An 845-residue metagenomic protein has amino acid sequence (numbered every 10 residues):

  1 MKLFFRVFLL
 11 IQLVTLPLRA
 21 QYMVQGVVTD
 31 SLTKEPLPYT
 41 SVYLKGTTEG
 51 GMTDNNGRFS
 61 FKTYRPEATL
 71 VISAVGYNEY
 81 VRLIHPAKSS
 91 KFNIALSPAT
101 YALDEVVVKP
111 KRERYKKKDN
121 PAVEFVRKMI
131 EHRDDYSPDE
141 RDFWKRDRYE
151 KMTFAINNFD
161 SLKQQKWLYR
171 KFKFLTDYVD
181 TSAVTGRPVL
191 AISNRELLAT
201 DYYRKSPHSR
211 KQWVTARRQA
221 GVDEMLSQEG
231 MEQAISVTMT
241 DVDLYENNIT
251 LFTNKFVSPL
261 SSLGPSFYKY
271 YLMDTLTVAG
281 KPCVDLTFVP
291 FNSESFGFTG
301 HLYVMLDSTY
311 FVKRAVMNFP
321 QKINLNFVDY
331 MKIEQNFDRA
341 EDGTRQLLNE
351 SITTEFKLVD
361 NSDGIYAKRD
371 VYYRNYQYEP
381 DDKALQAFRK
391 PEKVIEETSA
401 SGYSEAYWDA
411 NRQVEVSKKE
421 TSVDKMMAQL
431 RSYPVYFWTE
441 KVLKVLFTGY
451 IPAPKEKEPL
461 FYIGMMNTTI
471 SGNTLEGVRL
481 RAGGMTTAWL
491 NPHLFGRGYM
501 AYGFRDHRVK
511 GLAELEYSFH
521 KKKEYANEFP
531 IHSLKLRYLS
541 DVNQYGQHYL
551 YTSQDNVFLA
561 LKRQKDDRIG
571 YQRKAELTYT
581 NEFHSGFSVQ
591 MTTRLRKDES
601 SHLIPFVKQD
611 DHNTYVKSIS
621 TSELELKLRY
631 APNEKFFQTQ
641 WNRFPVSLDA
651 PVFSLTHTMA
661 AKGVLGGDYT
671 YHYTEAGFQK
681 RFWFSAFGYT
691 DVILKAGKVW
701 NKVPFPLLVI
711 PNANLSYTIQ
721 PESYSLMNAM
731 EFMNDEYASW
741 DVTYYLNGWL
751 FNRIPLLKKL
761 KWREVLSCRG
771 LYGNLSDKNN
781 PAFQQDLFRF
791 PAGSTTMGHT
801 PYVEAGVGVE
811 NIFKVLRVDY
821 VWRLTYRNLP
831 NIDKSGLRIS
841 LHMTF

Functional and structural regions predicted by a protein language model:
Y22-V24, S31-G46, R65: Short, ordered, surface-exposed loop/turn motifs in non-cytosolic proteins
V24-D30, G57, I94: A short, amphipathic beta-strand motif
T29, S41, A74-Y77, S89-P138: Short, acidic, small-residue-rich periplasmic hinge/interaction motif at the N-terminus of Gram-negative outer-membrane
T40-L44, L70, V108, R146 (+2 more regions): Hydrophobic beta-strand segments
L44-G46, T69-R82: A short, solvent-exposed loop/turn motif at the edges and junctions of modular extracellular/periplasmic domains
T48-R58: Short, acidic Ser/Thr/Gly-rich low-complexity loop/linker segments typical of extracellular and cell-surface proteins
R112-C283, V289-G297, V359-G464, T468-S471 (+5 more regions): Structured extracytoplasmic
N254-F256, F388-F845: Exposed, low-structure sequence patches enriched in small/polar residues
